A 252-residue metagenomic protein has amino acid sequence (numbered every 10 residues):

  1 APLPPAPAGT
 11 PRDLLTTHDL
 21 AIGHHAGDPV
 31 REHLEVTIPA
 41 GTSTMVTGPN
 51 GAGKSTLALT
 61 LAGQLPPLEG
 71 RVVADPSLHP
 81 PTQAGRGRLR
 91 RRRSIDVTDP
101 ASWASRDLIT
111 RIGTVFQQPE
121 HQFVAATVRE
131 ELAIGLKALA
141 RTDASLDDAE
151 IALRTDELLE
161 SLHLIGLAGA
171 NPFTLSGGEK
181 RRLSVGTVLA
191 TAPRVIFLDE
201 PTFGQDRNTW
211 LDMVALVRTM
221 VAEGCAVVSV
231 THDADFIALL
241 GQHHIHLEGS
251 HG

Functional and structural regions predicted by a protein language model:
T47-P49: The feature captures the beta-strand-to-loop junction immediately N-terminal to the Walker
A62: Helix-to-loop junction immediately C-terminal to a conserved catalytic motif
L65-P66, R71-D107: ABC ATPase NBD Q-loop/coupling interface
L146-L167: Conserved ABC ATPase "signature" region
N171-L175, E179: Conserved ABC ATPase signature
V185: Hydrophobic anchor residue at the start of the ABC signature
V188-L189: ABC ATPase C-loop
I196-E200: Catalytic Walker B motif of ABC-type/P-loop ATPase nucleotide-binding domains
